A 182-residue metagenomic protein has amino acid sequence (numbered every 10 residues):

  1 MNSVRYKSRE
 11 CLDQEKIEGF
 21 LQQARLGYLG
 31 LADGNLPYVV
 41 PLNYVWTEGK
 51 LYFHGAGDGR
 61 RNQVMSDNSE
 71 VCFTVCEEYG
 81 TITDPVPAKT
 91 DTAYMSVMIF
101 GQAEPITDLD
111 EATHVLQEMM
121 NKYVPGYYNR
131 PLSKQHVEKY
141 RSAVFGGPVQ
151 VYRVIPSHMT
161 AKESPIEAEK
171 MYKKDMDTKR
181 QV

Functional and structural regions predicted by a protein language model:
M1-E48, Y52: An N-terminal domain-cap segment
N2-S8, E78-V182: Charged, gly/pro-rich active-site loop segments
Q22, S66-V71, E118-P125: Short, intrinsically disordered, mixed-charge
R25, V40, T47-G49, D67-V71 (+2 more regions): A generic structural signal for short beta-strands and their flanking turns/coil linkers
P37-V39, M65-S66, P165-I166: Short glycine/proline-enriched turns and hinge-like loops at secondary-structure junctions
V45-T81: A short mixed-secondary-structure module that forms the rim of ligand-binding clefts
